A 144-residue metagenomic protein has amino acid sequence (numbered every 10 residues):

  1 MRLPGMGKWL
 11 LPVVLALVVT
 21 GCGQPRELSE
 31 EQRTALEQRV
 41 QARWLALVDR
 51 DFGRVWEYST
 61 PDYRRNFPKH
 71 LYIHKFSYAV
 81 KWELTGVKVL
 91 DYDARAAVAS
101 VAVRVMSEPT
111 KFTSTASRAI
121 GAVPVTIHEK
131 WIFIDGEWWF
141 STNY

Functional and structural regions predicted by a protein language model:
M1, A35, F67, L71-I73 (+1 more regions): Low-complexity, intrinsically disordered short segments enriched for Gly/Pro and polybasic residues
M1-C22: Sec-dependent bacterial lipoprotein signal peptides
C22-D51, E57: Short, low-complexity N-terminal intrinsically disordered segments enriched in polar/charged residues
Q38, F52-A102, P109: Short solvent-exposed beta->alpha transition segments
A96-Y144: Exposed beta-sheet edge and beta->alpha loop/turn motif
